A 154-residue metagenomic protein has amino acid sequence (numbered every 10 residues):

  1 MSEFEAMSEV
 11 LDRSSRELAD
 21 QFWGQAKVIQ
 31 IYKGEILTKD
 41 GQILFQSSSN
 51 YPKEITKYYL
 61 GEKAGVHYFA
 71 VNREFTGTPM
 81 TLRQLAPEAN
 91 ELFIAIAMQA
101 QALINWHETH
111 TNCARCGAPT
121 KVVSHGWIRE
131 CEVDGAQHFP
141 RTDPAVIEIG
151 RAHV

Functional and structural regions predicted by a protein language model:
M1-E91: N-terminal alpha-helical interaction blocks
A6-V10, S49-N50, E91-F93, T109 (+2 more regions): A short linear-motif detector with a strong N-terminal bias
Q42-L44, I94, E130-V133: Short Pro/Gly-enriched beta-strand edge/turn motifs at strand-loop
Y58-K63, R129-C131, E148-G150: Short acidic-hydrophobic surface loop/beta-edge motif
T78-R83, A97, R115-G117: Short, functional N-terminal and low-complexity linear motifs
E91-Q101: Short basic alpha-helical hairpin corresponding to helix-turn-helix/winged-helix-like nucleic-acid-binding
Q99-I147: Cys/His-rich short segments
A152-V154: Conserved small/polar residues in nucleotide/adenosyl-binding loops
